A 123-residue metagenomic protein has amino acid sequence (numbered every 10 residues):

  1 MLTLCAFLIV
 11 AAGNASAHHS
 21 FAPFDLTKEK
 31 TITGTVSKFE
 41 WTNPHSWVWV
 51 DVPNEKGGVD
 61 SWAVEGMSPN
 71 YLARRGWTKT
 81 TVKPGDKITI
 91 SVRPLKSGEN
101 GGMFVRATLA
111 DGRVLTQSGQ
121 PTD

Functional and structural regions predicted by a protein language model:
M1-G13: Bacterial N-terminal signal peptides
S16-K30: Short boundary/loop segments of OB/S1/cold-shock single-stranded nucleic-acid-binding domains
G34-V36: Conserved hydrophobic positions within beta-strands
T42-P53: Short aromatic-glycine-enriched beta-strand elements
G66-R74: Short, structured beta-strand/loop micro-motifs enriched in basic residues and often containing a Trp
R74-T89: Short nucleic-acid-contacting surface segments enriched for D/E, G, S/T with interspersed K/R
L95-G119: OB-fold/S1-family single-stranded nucleic acid-binding modules
